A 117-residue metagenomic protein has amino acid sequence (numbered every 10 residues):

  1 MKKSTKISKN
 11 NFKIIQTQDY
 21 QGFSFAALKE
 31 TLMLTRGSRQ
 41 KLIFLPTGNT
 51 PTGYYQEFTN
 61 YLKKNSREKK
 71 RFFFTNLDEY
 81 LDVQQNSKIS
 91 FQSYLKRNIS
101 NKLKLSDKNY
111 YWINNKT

Functional and structural regions predicted by a protein language model:
M1-I43: N-terminal glycine-/serine-/threonine-rich phosphate-binding loop
K2-N11, R67-T117: Ligand-binding beta-strand-loop-alpha-helix segment within the catalytic cores of soluble metabolic enzymes
Q18-D19, N49, K116-T117: Short beta->alpha linker loops
G22, A26, N49, G53 (+2 more regions): Conserved active-site and cofactor/substrate-binding residues in soluble primary-metabolism enzymes
A27, Y54-F58, Q85-S87: Short, glycine/acidic-enriched capping/hinge loops at junctions between secondary-structure elements
L28-R36, T59, K63, K96-S100: Generic structural signal for well-ordered alpha-helical scaffold segments
E30, T47, T59-Y61, K88-S93 (+1 more regions): Generic preference for flexible, low-structure residues
G37-K63: Glycine-rich N-terminal segment of FAD-binding domains in flavoprotein oxidoreductases, spanning the beta-loop-helix
